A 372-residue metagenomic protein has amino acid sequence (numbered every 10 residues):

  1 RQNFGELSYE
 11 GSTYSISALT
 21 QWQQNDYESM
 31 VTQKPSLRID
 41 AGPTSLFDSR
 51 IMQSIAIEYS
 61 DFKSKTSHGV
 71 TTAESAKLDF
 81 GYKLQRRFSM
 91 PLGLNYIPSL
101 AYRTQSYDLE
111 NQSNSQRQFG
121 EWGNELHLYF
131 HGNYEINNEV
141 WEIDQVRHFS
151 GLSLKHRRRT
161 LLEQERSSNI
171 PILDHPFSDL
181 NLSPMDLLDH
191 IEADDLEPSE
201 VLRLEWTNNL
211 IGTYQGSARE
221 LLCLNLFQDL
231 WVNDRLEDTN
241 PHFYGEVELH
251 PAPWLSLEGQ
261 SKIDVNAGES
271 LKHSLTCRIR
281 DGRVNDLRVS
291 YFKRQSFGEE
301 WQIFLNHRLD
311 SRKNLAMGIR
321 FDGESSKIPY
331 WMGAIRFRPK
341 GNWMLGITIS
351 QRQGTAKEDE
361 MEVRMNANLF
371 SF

Functional and structural regions predicted by a protein language model:
R1-F372: Outer-membrane beta-barrel proteins and related beta-barrel translocases across Gram-negative bacteria
